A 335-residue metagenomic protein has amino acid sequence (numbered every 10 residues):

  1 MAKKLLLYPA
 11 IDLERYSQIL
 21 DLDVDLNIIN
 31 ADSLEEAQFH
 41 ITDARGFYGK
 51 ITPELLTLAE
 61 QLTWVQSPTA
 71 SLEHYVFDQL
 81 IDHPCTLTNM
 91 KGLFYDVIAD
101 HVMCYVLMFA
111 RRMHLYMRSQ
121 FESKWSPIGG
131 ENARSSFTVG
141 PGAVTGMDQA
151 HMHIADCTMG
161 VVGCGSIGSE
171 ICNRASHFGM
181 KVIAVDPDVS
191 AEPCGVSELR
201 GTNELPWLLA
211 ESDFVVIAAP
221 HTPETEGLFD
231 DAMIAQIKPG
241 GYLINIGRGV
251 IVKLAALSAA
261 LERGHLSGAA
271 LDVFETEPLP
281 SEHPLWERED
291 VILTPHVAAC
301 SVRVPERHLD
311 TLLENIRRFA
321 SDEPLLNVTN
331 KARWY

Functional and structural regions predicted by a protein language model:
M1-K91, D230: An N-terminal-biased, well-structured beta-alpha scaffold segment characteristic of Rossmann-like dinucleotide-binding
C85, K91-T158: Phosphate-binding beta-alpha-beta segment of Rossmann-like dinucleotide-binding domains, i.e., the NAD(P)
A99-R118, S176-M180, D310-R318, E323: Oxidoreductase and adenylate-handling cofactor-binding alpha/beta cores
C164-G165: Glycine-rich Rossmann-fold phosphate-binding loop(s) that bind the pyrophosphate of adenine dinucleotide cofactors
G168-S169: N-terminal Rossmann-fold NAD(P) dinucleotide-binding loop
I183: Conserved beta-strand positions in the Rossmann-like core of class I SAM-dependent methyltransferases
P187-P284: Rossmann-like adenosine-cofactor binding region
G240, I246-Y335: Rossmann-like dinucleotide-binding domain for NAD(H)/NADP(H)
